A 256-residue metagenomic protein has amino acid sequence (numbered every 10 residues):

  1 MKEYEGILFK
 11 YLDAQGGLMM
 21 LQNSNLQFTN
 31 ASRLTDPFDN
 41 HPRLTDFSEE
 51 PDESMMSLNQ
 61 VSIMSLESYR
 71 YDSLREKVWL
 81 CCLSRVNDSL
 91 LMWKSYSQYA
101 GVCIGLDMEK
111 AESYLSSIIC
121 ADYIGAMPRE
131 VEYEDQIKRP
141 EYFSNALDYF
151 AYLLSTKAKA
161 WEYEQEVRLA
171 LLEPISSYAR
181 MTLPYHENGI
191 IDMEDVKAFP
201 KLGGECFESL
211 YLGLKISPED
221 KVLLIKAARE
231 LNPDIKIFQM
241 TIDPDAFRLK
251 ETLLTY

Functional and structural regions predicted by a protein language model:
M1-Y256: Partner-binding and oligomerization surfaces adjacent to conserved cores of proteins that assemble macromolecular
